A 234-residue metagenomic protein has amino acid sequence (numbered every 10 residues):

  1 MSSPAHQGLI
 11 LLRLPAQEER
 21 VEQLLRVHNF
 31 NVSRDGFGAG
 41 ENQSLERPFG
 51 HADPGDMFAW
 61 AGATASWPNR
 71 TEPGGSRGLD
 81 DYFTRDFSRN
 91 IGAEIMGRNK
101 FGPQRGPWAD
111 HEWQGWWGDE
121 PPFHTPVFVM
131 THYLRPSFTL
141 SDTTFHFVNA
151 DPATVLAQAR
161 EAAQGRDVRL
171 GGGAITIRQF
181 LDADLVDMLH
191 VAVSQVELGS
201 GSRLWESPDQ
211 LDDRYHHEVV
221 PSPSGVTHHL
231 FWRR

Functional and structural regions predicted by a protein language model:
S2-S3: Serine residues within intrinsically disordered or low-complexity segments
G8-R234: Enzymes that bind and transform nitrogen-containing heteroaromatic metabolites
